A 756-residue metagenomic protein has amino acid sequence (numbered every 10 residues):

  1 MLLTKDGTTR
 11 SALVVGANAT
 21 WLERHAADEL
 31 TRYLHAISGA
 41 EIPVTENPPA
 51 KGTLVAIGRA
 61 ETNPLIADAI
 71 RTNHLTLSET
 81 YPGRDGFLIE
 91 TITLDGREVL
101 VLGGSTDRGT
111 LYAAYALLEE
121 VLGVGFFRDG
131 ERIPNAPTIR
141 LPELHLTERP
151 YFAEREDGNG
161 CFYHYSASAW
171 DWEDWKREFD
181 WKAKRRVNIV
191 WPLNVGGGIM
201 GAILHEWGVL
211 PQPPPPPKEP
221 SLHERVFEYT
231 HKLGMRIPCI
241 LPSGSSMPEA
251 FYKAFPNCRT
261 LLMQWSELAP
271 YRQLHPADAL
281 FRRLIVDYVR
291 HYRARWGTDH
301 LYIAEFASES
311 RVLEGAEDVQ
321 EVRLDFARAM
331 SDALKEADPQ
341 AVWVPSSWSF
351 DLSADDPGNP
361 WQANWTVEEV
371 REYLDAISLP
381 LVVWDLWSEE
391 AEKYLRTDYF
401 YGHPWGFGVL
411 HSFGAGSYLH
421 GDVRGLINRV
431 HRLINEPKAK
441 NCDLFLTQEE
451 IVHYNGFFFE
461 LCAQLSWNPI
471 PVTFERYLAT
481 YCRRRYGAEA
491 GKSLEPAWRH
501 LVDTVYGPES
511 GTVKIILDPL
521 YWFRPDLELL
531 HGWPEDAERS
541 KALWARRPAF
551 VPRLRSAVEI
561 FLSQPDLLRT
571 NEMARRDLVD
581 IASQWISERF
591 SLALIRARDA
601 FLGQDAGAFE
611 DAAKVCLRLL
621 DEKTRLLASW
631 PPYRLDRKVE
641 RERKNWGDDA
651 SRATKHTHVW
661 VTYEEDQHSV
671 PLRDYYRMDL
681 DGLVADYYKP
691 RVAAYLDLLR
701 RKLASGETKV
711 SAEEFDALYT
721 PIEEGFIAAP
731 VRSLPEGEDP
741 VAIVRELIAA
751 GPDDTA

Functional and structural regions predicted by a protein language model:
M1-P150: Contiguous, structured surface segment used for ligand recognition
N18-W21, E61-L65, H164-Y165, S310-V312 (+1 more regions): Short acidic, S/G/P-rich loop/turn micro-motifs used as interaction or catalytic elements
A19-A27, D107, S168-W175, P216-H223 (+6 more regions): Solvent-exposed, acidic/flexible segments
I42-P43, K51, E131-I139, C161-F162 (+9 more regions): Catalytic-core regions of glycoside hydrolase
L144-S166, M263-P270: N-terminal small/glycine-rich loop or linker at the start of catalytic domains across soluble metabolic enzymes
N571-T624, V692, L696-G725: Ordered core of a single globular domain
V684-A756: Extended, compositionally biased alpha-helical segments that mediate assembly or anchoring
